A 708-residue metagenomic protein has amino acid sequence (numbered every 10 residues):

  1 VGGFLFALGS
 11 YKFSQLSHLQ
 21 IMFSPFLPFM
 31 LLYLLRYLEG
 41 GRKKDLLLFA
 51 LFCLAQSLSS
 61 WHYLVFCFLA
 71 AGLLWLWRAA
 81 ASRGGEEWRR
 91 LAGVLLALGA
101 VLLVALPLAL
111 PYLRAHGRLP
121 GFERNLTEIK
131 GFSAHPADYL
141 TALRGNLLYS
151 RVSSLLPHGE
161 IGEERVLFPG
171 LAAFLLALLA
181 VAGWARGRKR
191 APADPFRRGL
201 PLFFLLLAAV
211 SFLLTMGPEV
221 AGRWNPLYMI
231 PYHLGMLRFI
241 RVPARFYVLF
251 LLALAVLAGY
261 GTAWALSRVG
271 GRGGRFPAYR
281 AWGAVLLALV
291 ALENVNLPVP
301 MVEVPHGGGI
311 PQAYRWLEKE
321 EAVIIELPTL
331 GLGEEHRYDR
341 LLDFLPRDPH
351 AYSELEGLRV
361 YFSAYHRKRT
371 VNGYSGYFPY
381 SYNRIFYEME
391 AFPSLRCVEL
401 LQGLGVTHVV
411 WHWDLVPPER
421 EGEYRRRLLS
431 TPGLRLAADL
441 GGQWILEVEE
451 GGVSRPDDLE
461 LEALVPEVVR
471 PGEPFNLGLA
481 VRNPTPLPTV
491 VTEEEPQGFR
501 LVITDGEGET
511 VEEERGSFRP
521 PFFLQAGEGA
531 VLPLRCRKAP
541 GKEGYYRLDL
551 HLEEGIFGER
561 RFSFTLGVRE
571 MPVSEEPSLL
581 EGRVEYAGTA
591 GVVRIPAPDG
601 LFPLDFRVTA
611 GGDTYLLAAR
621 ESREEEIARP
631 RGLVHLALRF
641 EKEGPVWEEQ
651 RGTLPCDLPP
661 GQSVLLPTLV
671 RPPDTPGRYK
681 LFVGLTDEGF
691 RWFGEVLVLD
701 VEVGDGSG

Functional and structural regions predicted by a protein language model:
S14-I21, E128, H135, R151-L167 (+3 more regions): Membrane-helix boundary/interfacial segments in multi-pass membrane proteins
M30-L47: Membrane-interface transmembrane helices that cradle and orient dolichyl/undecaprenyl
Y33, L38, C67-A100, V181-A193: Perimembrane helix-loop-helix junctions
F49-F52, E86-L110, N125-G131, H135 (+2 more regions): Hydrophobic alpha-helical membrane-interfacial segments at the cytosolic entry of transmembrane helices
G72, L95-L102, V256, T262-V295: Signature aromatic-anchored transmembrane alpha helix within multi-pass, membrane-resident enzymes that catalyze glycan
L103, P169-R198, L206-L213: Hydrophobic, aromatic-rich transmembrane alpha-helices and their immediate juxtamembrane boundary segments
L106-W184, P243: Periplasmic/ER-lumenal interhelical loops and adjacent helix-loop junctions in multi-pass membrane proteins
N125, K189, V285-L464, R470 (+3 more regions): Extracytoplasmic
